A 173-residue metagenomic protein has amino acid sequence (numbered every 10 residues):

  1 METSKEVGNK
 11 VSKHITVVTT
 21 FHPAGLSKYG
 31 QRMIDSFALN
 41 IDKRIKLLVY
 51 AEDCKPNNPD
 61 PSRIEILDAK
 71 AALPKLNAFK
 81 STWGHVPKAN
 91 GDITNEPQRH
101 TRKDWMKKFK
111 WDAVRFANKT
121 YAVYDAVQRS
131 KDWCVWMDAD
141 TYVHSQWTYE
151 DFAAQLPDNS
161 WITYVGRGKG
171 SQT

Functional and structural regions predicted by a protein language model:
M1-Q31: N-proximal low-complexity "stem/linker" segments adjacent to membrane-targeting elements
H14, R44-K46, W133: Residues at the starts of beta-strands that form the adenosine-phosphate
V17-T19, V49, W136: Structural beta-sheet core signal
L26, P56-P59, K75-L76, V143-Q146 (+2 more regions): Short catalytic/ligand-binding loop motif for oxyanion handling, primarily in non-cytosolic enzymes, centered on
S36-R44: Short, acidic, metal-binding catalytic loop of nucleotide-sugar glycosyltransferases
Y50-P56: Short, polar loop motifs at secondary-structure junctions
P56-R129: Active-site-proximal specificity loops/subdomain of glycosyltransferases
R115-G168: GT-A fold catalytic core of metal-dependent nucleotide-sugar glycosyltransferases, centered on the diacidic
